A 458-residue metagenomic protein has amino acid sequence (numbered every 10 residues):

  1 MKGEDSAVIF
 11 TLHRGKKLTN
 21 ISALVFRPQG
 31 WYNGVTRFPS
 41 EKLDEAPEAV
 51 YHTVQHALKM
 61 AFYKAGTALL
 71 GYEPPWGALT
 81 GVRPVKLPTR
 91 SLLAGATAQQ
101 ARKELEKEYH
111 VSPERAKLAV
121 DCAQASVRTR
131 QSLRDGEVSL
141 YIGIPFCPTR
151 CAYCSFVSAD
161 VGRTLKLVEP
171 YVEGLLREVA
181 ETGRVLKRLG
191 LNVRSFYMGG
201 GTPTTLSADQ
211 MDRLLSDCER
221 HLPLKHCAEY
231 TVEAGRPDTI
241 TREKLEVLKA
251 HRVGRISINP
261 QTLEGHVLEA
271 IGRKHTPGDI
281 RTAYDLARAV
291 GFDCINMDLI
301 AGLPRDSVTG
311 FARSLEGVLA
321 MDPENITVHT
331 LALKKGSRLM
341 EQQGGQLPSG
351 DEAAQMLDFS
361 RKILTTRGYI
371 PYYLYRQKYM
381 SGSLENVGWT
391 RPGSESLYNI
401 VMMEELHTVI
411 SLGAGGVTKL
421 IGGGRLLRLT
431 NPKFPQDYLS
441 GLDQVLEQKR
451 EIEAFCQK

Functional and structural regions predicted by a protein language model:
M1-A94, L175, P392-K458: Radical SAM enzyme core and accessory elements
A7, G336-L412: A C-terminal junction/extension of Radical SAM enzymes
I21-A23, I142, I258: Short beta-strand motif preference
L69-E73, L93-L140, L189-G190: N-terminal [4Fe-4S]-dependent radical SAM core
E137-S139, S195, E229, N325 (+2 more regions): Beta-sheet entry/capping signal
E137-V172: Canonical Radical SAM [4Fe-4S] cluster-binding loop centered on the CxxxCxxC motif and its immediate flanking residues
S158-F359: Conserved non-cysteine loop/helix-boundary elements of the Radical SAM core domain that shape
P203, Y379, G415-T418: Short, glycine-/Ser/Thr-/acidic-enriched flexible segments
